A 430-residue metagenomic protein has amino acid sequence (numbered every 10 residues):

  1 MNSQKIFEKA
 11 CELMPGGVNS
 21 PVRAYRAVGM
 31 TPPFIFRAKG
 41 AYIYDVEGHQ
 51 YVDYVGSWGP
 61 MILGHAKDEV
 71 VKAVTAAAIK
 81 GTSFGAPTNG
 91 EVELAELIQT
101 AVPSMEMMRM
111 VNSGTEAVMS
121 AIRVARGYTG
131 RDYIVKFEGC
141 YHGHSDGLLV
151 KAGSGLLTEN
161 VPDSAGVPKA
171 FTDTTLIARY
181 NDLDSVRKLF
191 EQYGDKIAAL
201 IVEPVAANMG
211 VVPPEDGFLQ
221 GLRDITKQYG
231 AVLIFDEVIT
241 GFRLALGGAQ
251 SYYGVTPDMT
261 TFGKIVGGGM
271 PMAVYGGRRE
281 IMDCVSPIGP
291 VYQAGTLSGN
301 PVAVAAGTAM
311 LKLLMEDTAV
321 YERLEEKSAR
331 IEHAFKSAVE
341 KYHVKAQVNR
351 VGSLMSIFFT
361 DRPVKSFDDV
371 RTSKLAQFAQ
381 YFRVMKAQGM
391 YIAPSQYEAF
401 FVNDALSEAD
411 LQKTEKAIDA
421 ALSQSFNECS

Functional and structural regions predicted by a protein language model:
M1-S430: Conserved N-terminal phosphate-binding loop of PLP-dependent enzymes in the Aspartate aminotransferase
